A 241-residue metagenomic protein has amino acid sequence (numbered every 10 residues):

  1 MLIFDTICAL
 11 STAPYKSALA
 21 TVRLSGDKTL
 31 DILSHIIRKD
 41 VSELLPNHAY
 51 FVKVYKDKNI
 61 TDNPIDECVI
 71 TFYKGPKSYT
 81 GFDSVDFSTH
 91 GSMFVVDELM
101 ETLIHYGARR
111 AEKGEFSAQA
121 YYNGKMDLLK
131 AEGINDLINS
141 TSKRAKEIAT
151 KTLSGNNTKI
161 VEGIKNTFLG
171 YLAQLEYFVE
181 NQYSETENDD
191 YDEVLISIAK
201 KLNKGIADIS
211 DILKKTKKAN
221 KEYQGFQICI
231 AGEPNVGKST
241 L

Functional and structural regions predicted by a protein language model:
M1-E147, K151, G155: A glycine-rich (often HGG/GG-containing) alpha/beta subdomain
K16, R23-L24, I36-R38, Q174-L241: Conserved G1/Walker A P-loop phosphate-binding module
K125-I206, I212: Long, non-coiled-coil amphipathic alpha-helical linker/lever segments that couple catalytic cores to other domains
